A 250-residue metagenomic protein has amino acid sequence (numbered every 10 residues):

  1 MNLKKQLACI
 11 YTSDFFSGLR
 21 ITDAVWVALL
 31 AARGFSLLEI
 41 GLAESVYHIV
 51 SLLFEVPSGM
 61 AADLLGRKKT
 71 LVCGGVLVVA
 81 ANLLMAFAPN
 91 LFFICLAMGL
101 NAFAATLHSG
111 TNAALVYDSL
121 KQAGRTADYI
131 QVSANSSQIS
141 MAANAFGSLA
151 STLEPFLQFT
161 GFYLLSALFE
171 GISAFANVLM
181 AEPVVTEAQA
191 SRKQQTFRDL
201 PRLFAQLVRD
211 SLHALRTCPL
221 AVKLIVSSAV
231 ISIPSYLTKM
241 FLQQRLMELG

Functional and structural regions predicted by a protein language model:
M1-K4, A181-I225: Juxtamembrane intracellular "pre-TM" segments in multi-pass secondary transporters
M1-L53, A86, P219-G250: Helix-loop boundary and gating motifs at the non-cytosolic
A32, M85, M141-S166, Q244-G250: Transmembrane alpha-helix termini and helix-breaking/packing motifs in multi-pass membrane transporters
H48-V56, M141-S148: Residue-level signature of mid-helix packing/kink "hotspots" within the transmembrane helices of 12-pass Major
V76-N90, I94: C-terminal ends and interior cores of transmembrane alpha-helices in multi-pass membrane transporters/permeases
M98-M141: Cytoplasmic helix-loop-helix junction between adjacent transmembrane helices in 12-TM secondary transporters
F159, Y163-Q195: Helix-loop junctions on the cytosolic side of multi-pass membrane transporters, especially the intracellular loop
